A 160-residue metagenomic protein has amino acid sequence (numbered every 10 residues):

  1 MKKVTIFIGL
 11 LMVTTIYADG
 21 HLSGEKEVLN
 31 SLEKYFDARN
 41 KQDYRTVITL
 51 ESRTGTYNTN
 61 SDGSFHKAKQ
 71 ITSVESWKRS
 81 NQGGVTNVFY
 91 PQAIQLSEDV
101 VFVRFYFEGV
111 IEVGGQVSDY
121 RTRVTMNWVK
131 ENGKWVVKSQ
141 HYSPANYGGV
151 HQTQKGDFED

Functional and structural regions predicted by a protein language model:
V4-V13: Sec-dependent N-terminal signal peptides
T15-L50, G156-D160: Short, low-complexity N-terminal intrinsically disordered segments enriched in polar/charged residues
Y35, T46-I48, G55, Q70 (+2 more regions): Hydrophobic pocket/interface hotspot
N40, G109-V113, W128: Beta-strand elements of well-folded, non-transmembrane domains
E51, S61-D62, F105-G109, V124-M126 (+1 more regions): A mature extracytoplasmic/lumenal domain signature
E51-H66, W77-Q82: A short gly/proline-enriched turn/hairpin at secondary-structure junctions
I71-Q116: Surface-exposed, charged secondary-structure patches
R121-H151: Short beta-strand edge/turn micro-motifs at domain boundaries
